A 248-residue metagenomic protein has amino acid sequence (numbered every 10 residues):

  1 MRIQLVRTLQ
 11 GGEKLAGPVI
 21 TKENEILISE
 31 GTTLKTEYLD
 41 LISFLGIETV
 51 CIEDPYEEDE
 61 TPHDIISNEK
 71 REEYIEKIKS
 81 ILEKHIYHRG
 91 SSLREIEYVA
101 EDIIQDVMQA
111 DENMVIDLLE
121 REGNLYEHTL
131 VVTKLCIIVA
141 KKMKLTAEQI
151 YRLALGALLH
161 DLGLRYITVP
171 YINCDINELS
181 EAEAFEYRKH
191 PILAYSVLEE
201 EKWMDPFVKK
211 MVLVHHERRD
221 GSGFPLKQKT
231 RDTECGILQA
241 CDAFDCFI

Functional and structural regions predicted by a protein language model:
M1-E95: Membrane-cytosol interface segments
I42, L118, Y187, M211-V212: A generic structural signal for nonpolar/aromatic side chains embedded in well-ordered alpha-helices
D54-R188, Y195-K202: Acidic/His-rich, divalent-metal-binding segments that scaffold phosphate/diphosphate chemistry
L135-I138, L193-S196, V214, R218 (+1 more regions): Alpha-helical scaffold segments in carbohydrate-active enzymes
A157, L198-L238: Histidine/acidic-rich helix-loop-helix segments that form or flank divalent-metal centers in metalloenzyme catalytic
G236-I248: Conserved beta-strand-loop-short alpha-helix elements that form and flank the Mn2+/Mg2+-coordinating active site
